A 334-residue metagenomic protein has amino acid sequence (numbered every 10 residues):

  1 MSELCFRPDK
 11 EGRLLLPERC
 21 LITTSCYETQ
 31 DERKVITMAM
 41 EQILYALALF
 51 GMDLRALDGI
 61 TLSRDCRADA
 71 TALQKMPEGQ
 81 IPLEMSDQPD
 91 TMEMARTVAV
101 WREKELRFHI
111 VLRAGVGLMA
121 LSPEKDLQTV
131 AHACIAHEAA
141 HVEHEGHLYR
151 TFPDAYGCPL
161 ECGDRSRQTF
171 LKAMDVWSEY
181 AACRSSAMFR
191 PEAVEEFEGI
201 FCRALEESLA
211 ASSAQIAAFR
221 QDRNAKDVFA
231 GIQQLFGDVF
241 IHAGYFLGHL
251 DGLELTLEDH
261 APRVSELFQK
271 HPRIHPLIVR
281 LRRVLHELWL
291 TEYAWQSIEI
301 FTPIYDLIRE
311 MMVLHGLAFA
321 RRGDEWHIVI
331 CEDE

Functional and structural regions predicted by a protein language model:
E3-C20, Y27-R33: Long, charge-dense tracts
E28-G59, A68, A72-P82: Zn2+-dependent metallopeptidase catalytic core
E78-H132, E145: Active-site scaffold of zinc-dependent metalloenzymes
K125-V130, H144-V176: Post-HEXXH active-site segment of zinc metalloproteases
A131-C134, E138-G146, Y180: Catalytic glutamate of the conserved HExxH
F152-A155, P191-E206: Short acidic alpha-helical/loop segments enriched in Asp/Glu that coordinate divalent cations
A173-R190: An active-site-proximal "capping" alpha-helix that borders the catalytic cofactor pocket
I200-E334: Pan-zinc metallopeptidase signature
